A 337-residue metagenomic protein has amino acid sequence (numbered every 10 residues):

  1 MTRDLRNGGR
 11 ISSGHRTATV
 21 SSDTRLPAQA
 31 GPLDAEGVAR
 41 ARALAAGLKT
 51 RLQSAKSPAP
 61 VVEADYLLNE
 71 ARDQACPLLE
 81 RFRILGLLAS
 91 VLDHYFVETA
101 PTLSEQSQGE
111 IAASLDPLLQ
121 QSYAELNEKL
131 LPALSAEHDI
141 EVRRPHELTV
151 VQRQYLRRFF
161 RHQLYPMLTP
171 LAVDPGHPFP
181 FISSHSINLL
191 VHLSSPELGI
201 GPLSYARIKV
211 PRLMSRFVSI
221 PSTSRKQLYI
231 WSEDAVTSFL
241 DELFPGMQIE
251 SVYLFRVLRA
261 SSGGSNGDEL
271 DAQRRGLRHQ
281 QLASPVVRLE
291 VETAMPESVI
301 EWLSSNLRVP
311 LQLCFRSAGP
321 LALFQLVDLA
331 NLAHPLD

Functional and structural regions predicted by a protein language model:
T2-D337: N-terminal localization/anchoring segments of enzymes in phospholipid and broader phosphate metabolism
